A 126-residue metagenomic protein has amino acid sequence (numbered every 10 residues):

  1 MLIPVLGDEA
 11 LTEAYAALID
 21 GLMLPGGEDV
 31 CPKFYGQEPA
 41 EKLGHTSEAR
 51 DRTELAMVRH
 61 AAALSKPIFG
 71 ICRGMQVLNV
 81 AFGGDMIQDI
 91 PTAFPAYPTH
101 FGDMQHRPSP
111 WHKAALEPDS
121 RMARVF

Functional and structural regions predicted by a protein language model:
M1-F69, F82-G83, I87, P91-A96: Flexible gly/pro-rich beta->alpha loop and the following alpha-helix that scaffold active-site loops
L64, F82-F126: Pocket-forming structural segment of enzyme catalytic cores
C72: Conserved G/P- and acidic residue-centered "switch" motifs that form tight phosphate/ATP-binding loops in soluble
M75-L78: Hydrophobic, aromatic-enriched interface-forming segments
